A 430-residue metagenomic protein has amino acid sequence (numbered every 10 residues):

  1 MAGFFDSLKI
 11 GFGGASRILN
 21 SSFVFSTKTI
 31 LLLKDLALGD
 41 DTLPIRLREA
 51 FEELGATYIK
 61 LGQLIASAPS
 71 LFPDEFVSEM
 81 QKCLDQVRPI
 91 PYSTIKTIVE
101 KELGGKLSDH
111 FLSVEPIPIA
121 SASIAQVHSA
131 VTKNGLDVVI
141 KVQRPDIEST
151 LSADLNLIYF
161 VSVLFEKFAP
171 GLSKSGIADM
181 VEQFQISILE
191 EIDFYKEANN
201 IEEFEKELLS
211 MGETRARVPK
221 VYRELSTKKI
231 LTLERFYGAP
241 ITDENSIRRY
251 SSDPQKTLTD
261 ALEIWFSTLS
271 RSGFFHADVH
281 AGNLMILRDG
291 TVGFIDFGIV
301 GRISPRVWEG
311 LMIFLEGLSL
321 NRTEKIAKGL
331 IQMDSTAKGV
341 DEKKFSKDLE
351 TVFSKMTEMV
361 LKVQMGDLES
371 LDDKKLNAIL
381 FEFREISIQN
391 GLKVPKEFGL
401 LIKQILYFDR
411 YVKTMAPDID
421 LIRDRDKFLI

Functional and structural regions predicted by a protein language model:
M1-Q126, S149-I177, V412, I419-D420 (+1 more regions): N-terminal accessory/targeting segments that precede structured cores
F12-A15, G39-D41, F236-T257, L287-I430: Helix-rich C-lobe and terminal helical cap/extension of kinase-like folds
G39-L47, A68, E79-Q86, K141-I147 (+5 more regions): Short hinge/gating elements
T57, S121-I124, E224-T232, L376-L380 (+1 more regions): Core structural elements
D74, Q81-R88, E100, S152-A153 (+7 more regions): ATP-dependent phospho-/nucleotidyl transfer catalytic cores
S129, L136-R144: Glycine-rich ATP phosphate-binding loop
A130-V131, V279: Conserved beta3 strand of the Hanks-type protein kinase catalytic N-lobe
G282-I286: Hydrophobic residue at the +6 position relative to the catalytic HRD Asp in the kinase catalytic loop
